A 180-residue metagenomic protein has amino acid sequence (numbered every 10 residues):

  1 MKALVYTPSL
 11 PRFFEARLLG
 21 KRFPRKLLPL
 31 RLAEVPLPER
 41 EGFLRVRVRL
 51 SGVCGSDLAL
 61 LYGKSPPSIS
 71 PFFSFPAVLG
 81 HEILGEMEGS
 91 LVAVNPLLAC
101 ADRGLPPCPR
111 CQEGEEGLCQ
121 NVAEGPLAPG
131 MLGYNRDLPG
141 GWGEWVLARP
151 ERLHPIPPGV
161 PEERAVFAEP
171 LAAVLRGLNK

Functional and structural regions predicted by a protein language model:
M1-L79, E144: Short N-terminal strand-loop motif that marks the start of NAD(P)H/FAD-dependent oxidoreductase cofactor-binding domains
P8, S90, L175-N179: Charged, amphipathic alpha-helical interaction segments
P36-S51, P66-E113, R152-G159: Glycine-rich beta-strand-centered segment in the early N-terminal region that forms part of a ligand/cofactor-binding
S70, H81, A99-K180: NAD(P)H dinucleotide-binding glycine-rich loop of Rossmann-like/cofactor-binding domains, especially the beta1-alpha1
